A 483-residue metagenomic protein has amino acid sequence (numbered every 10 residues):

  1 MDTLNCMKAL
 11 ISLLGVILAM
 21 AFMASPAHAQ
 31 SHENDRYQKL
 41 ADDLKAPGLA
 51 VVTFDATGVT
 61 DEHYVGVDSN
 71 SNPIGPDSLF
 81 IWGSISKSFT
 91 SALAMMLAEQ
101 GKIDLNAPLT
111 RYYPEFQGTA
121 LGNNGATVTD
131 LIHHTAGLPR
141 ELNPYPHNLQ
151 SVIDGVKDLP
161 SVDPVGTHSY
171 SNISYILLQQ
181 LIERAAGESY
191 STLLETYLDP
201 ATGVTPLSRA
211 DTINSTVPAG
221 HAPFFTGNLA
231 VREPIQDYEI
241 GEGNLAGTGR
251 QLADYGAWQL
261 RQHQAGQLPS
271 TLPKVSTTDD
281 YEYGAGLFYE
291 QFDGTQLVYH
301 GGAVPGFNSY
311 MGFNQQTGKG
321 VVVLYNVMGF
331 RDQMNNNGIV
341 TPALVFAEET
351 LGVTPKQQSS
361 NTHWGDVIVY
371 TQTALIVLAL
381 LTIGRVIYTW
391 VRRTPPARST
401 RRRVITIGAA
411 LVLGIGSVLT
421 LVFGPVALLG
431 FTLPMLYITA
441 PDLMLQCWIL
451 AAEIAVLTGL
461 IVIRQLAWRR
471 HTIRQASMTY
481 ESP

Functional and structural regions predicted by a protein language model:
D2-L14: Bacterial N-terminal signal peptides that target proteins for export
A19-H28: C-terminal segment of classical bacterial N-terminal signal peptides
S31-D55, P234-P483: Catalytic loop of the DD-peptidase/beta-lactamase superfamily, centered on the K-T-G motif and neighboring
S31-W82, K102, G118-T119, I153: Short, conserved catalytic-motif segment at the N-terminal edge
H32, R36-K39, S84, F89 (+9 more regions): Extracytoplasmic/secreted proteins, especially bacterial periplasmic and envelope-associated proteins
L44-P47, S71-D130, S161-I173, G384 (+2 more regions): Short active-site loop at a secondary-structure junction that contains or immediately precedes the catalytic residue(s)
V65-V67, A120-N308: Short, surface-exposed loop or secondary-structure junction motifs that flank catalytic or metal-binding residues
